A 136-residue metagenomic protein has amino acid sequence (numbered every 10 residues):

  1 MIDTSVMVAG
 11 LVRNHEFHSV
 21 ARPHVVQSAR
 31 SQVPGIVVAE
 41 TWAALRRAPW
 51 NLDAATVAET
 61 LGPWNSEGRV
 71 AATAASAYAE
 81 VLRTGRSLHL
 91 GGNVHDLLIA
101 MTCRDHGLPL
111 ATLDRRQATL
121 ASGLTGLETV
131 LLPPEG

Functional and structural regions predicted by a protein language model:
M1-V33, R47-A58, G136: Short, well-structured N-terminal submotif of metal-dependent ribonuclease cores
V6, V37-V38, A77, L98-I99 (+1 more regions): Alpha-helix capping/helix-boundary segments
Q27-S28, R86-L90: A short glycine/serine-rich beta->alpha loop
S28-S31, R69, R104-L110: Short active-site oxyanion
G62-L88: Acidic catalytic patch
A100, R104-G136: Acidic, PIN/NYN-like endoribonuclease modules and their adjacent C-terminal/linker elements
